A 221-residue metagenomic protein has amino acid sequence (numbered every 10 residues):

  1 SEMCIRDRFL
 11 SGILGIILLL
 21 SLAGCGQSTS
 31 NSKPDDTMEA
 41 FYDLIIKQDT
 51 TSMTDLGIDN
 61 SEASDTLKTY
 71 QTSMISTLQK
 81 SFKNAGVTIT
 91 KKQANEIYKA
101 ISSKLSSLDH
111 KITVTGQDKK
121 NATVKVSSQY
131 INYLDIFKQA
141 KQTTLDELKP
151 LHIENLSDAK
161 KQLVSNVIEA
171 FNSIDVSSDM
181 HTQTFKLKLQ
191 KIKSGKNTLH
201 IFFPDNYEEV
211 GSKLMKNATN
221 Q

Functional and structural regions predicted by a protein language model:
S1-I5: Short, small-residue-biased leader/transition segments that mark boundaries at the very start of proteins
R6-I13: Bacterial N-terminal signal peptides that target proteins for export
I16-L19: Hydrophobic alpha-helical segments of integral membrane proteins
S21-G24: C-terminal motif of bacterial Sec signal peptides marking the signal peptidase cleavage site
Q27-S103, S107-H110: Core segments of small alpha/beta cavity-forming domains
K80-L163: Surface-exposed, charged secondary-structure patches
D135, L145-N155, D175-Q221: Short beta-strand edge/turn micro-motifs at domain boundaries
K161-S178: Intrinsically disordered, low-complexity acidic Ser/Thr-rich regulatory segments
